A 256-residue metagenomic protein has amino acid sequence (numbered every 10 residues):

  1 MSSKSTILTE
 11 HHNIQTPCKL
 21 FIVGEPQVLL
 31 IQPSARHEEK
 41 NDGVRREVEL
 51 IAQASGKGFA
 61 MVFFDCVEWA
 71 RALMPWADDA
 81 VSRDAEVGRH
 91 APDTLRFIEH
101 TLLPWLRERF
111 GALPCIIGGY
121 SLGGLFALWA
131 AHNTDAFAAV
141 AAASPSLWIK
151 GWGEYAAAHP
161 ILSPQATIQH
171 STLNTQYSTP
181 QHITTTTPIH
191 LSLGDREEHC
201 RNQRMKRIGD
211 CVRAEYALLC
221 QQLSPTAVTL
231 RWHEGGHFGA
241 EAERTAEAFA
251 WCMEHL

Functional and structural regions predicted by a protein language model:
M1-Q15, I161-T184: Short, basic, low-complexity termini and linkers enriched in Ser/Thr/Gly/Pro that act as targeting/leader peptides
M1-V28, F59-F63: A domain-start/cap signature at the N-terminus of enzymes
G24-R109: Serine-hydrolase catalytic machinery in alpha/beta-hydrolase-like enzymes
C66, A141-I149, R196-E197: Active-site nucleophile loop of the alpha/beta-hydrolase fold
C115-I116, A139-A141: Residue in the alpha/beta-hydrolase core beta-strand immediately N-terminal to the catalytic nucleophile
G118-G123, A127: Gly/Ala-rich beta-loop-alpha elbow adjacent to hydrolase catalytic centers
W129-A139: Conserved hydrolase catalytic core segment
S192-G194, E198, G209-Y216, C220-L256: C-terminal catalytic histidine-bearing segment of alpha/beta-hydrolase fold enzymes
